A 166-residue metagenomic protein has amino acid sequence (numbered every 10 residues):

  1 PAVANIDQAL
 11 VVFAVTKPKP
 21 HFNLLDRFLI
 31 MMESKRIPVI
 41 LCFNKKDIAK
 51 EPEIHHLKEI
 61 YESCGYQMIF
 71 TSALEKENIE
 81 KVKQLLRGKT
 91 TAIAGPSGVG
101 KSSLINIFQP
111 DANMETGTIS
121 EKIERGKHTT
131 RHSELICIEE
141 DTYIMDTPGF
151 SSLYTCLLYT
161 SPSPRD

Functional and structural regions predicted by a protein language model:
A2-N5, F13-C64: Conserved C-terminal guanine-recognition region of P-loop GTPase G domains, centered on the G4
L10-V12, I144: Structural motif
T16-P18, K46-A49, L74-E77, G149-S152: Conserved nucleotide-binding/hydrolysis micro-motifs of P-loop NTPases
A49-P96: Canonical P-loop GTPase G-domain recognition
K83-M145, S151-S152: Conserved G1/Walker A P-loop phosphate-binding module
Y154-L157: Glycine-rich beta-alpha-beta "Rossmann" dinucleotide-binding loop(s) and their flanking helix/strand
Y159-D166: Conserved small/polar residues in nucleotide/adenosyl-binding loops
